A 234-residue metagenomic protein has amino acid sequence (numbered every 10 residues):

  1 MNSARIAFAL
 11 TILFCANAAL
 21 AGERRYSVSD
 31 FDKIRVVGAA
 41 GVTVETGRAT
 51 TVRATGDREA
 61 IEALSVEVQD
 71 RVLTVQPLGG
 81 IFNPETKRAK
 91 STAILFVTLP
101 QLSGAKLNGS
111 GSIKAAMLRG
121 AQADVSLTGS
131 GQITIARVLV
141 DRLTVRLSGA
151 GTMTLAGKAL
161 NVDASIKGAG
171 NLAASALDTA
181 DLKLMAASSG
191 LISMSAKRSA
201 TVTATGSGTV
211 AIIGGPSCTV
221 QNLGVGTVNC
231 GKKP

Functional and structural regions predicted by a protein language model:
M1-F8: Bacterial N-terminal signal peptides that target proteins for export
A19-S126, R137-R146, T154-D163, A180 (+2 more regions): Acidic (Asp/Glu) and glycine-rich low-complexity loops/linkers that are typically intrinsically disordered
S110, T128-S130, T205-S207: Intrinsically disordered, low-complexity serine/threonine-rich repeat tracts
M153-P234: Short, surface-exposed interaction patches in beta-rich subdomains that mediate adhesion/assembly near membranes
